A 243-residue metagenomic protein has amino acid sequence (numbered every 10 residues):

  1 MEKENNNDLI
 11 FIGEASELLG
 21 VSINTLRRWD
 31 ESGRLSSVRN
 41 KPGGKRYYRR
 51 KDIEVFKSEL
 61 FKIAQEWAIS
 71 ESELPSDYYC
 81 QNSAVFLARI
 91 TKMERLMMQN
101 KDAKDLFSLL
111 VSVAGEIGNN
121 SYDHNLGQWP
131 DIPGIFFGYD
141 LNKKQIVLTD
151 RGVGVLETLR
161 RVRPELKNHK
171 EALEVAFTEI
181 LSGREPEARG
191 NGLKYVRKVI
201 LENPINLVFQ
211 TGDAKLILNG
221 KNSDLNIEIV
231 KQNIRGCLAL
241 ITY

Functional and structural regions predicted by a protein language model:
M1-G20, R27-S32, S37-G115, D123-P133: Bergerat-fold GHKL ATPase/HATPase_c domain
N7, G20-V21, K167, N191: Residue-level recognition of alpha-helix initiation/capping sites
N24, S37-V38, R184, V208: A local structural micro-motif
R50, S121-Y243: Conserved beta-strand-loop-beta-strand hairpin that lines the nucleotide-binding pocket of ATP/GTP-utilizing enzymes
